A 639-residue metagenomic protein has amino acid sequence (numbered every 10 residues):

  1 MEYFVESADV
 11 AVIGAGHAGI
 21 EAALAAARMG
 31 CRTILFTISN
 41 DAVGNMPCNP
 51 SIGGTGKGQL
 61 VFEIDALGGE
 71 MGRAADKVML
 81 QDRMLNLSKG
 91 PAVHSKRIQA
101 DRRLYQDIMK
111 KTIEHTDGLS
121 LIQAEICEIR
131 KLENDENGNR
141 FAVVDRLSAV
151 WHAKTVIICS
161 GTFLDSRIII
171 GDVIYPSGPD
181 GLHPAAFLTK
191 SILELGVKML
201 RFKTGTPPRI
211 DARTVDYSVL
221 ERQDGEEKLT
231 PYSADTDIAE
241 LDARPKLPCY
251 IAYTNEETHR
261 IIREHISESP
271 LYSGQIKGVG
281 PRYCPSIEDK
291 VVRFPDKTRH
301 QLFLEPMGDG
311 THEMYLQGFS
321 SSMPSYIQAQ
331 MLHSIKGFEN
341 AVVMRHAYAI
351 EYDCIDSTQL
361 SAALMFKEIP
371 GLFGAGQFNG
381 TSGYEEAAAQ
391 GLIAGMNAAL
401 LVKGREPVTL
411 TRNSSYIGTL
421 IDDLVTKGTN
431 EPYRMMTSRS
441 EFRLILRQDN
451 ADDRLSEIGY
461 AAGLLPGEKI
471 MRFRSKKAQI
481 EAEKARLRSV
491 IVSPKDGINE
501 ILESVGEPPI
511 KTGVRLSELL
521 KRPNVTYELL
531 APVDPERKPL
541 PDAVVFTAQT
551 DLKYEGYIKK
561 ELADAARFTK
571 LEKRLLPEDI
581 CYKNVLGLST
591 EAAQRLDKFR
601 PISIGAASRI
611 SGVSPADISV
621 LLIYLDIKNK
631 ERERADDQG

Functional and structural regions predicted by a protein language model:
Y3, L24-K131, L147, C159-P179 (+4 more regions): Conserved N-terminal/central alpha/beta ligand/cofactor-binding core
F4-A18: Beta1/beta-strand and adjacent pyrophosphate-binding region of the FAD-binding site in flavoprotein oxidoreductases
E6-A8, R146-T155: Core beta-strand elements of the Rossmann-like FAD/NAD(P) dinucleotide-binding domain in flavoenzyme oxidoreductases
I13, W151-G161: Short hydrophobic core segments
S39-N40, K190-A329, T426-N499, E503-P523: An anion/pyrophosphate-binding glycine-rich loop and adjacent beta-alpha core in soluble alpha-beta enzymes
R130-A149: Conserved beta-strand-loop-beta-strand element in the redox core of flavoprotein oxidoreductases
Y315-T381, T409-D422, P541-R595, R600: A glycine-rich dinucleotide-binding beta-alpha-beta segment and adjacent secondary-structure elements that constitute
R439, S456-D617, I623-R632, D637: Extended, charge-enriched "interface" segments that sit outside catalytic cores
